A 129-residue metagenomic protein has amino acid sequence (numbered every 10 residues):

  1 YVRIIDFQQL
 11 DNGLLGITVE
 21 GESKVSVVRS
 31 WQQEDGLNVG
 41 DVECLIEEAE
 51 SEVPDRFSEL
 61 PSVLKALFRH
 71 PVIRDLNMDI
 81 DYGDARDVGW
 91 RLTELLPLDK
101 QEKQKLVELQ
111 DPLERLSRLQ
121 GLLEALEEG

Functional and structural regions predicted by a protein language model:
Y1-G129: N-terminal low-complexity, acidic/polar interaction/targeting segments
